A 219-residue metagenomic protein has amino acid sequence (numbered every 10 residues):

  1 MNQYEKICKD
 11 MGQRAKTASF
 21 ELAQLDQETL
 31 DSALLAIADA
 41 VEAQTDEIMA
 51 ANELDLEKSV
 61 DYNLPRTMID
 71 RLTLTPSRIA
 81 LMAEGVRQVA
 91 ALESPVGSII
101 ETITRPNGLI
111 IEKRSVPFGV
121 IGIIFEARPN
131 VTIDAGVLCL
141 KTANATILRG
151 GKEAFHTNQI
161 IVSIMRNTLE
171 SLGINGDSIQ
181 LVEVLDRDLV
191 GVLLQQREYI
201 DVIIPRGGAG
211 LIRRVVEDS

Functional and structural regions predicted by a protein language model:
M1-I111: N-terminal Rossmann-like NAD(P)+-binding subdomain of aldehyde/semialdehyde dehydrogenases
A91, I100-S219: Rossmann-like NAD(P) dinucleotide-binding subdomain of oxidoreductase/dehydrogenase enzymes
